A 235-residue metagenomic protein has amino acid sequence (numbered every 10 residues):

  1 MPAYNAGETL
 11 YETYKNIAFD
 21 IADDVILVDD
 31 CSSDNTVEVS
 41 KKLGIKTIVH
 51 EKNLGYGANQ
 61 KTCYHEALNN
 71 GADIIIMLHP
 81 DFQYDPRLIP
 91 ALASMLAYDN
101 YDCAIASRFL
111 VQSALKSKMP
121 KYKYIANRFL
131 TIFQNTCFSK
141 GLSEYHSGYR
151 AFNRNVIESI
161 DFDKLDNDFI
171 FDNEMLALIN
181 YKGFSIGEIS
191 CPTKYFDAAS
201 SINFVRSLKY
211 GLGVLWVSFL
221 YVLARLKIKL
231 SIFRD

Functional and structural regions predicted by a protein language model:
Y4-F19: Short, well-formed alpha-helical segments that are part of the catalytic scaffolds of diverse glycosyltransferases
A6-T9, S32, D85: Donor nucleotide-sugar binding loop of glycosyltransferases
K15, C137-S139, D163-D235: Hydrophobic helical membrane-anchoring modules
D29-V37: A conserved acidic beta->alpha catalytic loop
C31, G55, Q83: A short, conserved beta-strand element in the Rossmann-like catalytic core that flanks the donor/metal-binding loop
K52-N69, P86-F169, Y195-L215: Acceptor/aglycone-binding surface of glycosyltransferases and processive sugar-polymer synthases
A72-D81: Short beta-strand-to-loop acidic/aromatic patch adjacent to the donor-nucleotide binding site
